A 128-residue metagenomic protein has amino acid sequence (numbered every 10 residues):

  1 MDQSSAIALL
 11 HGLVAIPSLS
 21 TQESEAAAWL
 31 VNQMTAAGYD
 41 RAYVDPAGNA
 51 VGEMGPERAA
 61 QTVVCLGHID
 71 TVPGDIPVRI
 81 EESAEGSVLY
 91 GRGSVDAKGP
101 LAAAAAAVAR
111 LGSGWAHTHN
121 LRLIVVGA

Functional and structural regions predicted by a protein language model:
M1-S94, R110-H117: Acidic/His- and Gly-rich active-site-bordering loop/insert found across diverse amide/peptide-bond hydrolases
K98, A102-A128: Acidic/histidine-rich catalytic neighborhood of metal-dependent amide-processing enzymes
